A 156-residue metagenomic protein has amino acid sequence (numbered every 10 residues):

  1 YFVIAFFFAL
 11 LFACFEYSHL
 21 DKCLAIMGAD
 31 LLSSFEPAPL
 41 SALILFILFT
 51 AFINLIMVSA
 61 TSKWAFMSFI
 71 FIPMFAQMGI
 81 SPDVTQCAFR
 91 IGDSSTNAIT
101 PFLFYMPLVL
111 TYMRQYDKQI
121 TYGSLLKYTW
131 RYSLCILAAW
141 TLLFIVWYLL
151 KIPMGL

Functional and structural regions predicted by a protein language model:
Y1-C23: Core transmembrane alpha-helical segments of multi-pass membrane transporters/permeases
A5-F8, S34-P73, M78, Q86: Hydrophobic alpha-helical transmembrane segments of multi-pass integral membrane proteins, predominantly secondary
A9-E16, I53-S59, G92-P101, Y132 (+1 more regions): Helix-loop-helix module between adjacent transmembrane segments
F12, E16, A25, A29 (+4 more regions): Membrane-water interface at transmembrane helix exits
L20-F35, M67-M74, I91, T121-Y122 (+1 more regions): Hydrophobic alpha-helical segments of integral membrane proteins, encompassing both true transmembrane helices
L24-I26, T61-M74, L103-Y116: Re-entrant/interfacial helical elements at transmembrane boundaries that shape and gate the permeation pathway
L40, G79-A88, D117-Y128: Membrane-interface alpha-helices at helix entry/exit sites of multi-pass transporters
S94-L156: Juxtamembrane and boundary regions of transmembrane helices in multi-pass small-molecule transporters and channels
